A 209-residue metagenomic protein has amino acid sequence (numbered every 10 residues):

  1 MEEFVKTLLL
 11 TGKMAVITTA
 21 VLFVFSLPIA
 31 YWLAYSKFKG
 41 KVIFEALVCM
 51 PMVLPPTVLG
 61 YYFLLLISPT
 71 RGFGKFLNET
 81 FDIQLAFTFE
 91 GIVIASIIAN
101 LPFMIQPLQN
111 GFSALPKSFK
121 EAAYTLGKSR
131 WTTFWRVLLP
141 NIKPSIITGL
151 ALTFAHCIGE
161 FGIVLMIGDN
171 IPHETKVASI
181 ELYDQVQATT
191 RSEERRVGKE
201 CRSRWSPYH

Functional and structural regions predicted by a protein language model:
M1-E3, I167-R202: Interhelical loop and adjacent transmembrane-helix boundary motif in polytopic membrane transport permeases
E2-S113, L139-G162, M166, R196-R204: Membrane-water interface segments at the C-terminal ends of transmembrane alpha-helices in multi-pass inner-membrane
S36-G40, S113-S118, K128-R130, N170-E174 (+1 more regions): Juxtamembrane helix-boundary/capping and inter-helix hinge elements in multi-pass membrane proteins
G111-F112, R136, D184-Q185: Short alpha-helical segment immediately N-terminal to, or the first helix within, an HTH/HTH-like DNA-binding domain
A123: The alpha-helix within a helix-turn-helix
L126-G127, P140: Glycine/proline-centered hinge or cleavage motifs at structural transition points of membrane proteins
P207: RNase H-like, Mg2+-dependent phosphodiesterase core, and more generally RNA phosphate-backbone-engaging helix-loop
